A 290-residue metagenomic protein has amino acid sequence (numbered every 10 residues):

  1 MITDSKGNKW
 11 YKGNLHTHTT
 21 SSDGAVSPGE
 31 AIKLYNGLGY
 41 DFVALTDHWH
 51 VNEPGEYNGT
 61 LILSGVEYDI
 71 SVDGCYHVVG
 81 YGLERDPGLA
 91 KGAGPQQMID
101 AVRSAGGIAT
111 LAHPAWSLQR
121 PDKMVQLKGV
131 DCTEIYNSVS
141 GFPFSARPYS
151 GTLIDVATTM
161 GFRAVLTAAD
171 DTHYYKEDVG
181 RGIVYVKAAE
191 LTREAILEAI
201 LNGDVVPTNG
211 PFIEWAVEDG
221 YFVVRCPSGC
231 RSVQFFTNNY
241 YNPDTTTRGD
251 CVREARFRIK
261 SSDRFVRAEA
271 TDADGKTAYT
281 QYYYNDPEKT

Functional and structural regions predicted by a protein language model:
M1-A112, W116-G129, E134-V156, T167-A169 (+5 more regions): A metal-dependent hydrolase metal-coordination microenvironment
M1-W10, E30, M160-V165, D170-T290: C-terminal functional module detector
